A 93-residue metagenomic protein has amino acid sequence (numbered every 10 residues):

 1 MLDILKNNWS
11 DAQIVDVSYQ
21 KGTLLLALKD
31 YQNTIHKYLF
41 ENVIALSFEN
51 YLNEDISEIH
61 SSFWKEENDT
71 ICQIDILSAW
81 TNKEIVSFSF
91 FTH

Functional and structural regions predicted by a protein language model:
M1-H93: Surface-exposed, interaction-prone regions used to assemble/regulate multi-protein complexes
